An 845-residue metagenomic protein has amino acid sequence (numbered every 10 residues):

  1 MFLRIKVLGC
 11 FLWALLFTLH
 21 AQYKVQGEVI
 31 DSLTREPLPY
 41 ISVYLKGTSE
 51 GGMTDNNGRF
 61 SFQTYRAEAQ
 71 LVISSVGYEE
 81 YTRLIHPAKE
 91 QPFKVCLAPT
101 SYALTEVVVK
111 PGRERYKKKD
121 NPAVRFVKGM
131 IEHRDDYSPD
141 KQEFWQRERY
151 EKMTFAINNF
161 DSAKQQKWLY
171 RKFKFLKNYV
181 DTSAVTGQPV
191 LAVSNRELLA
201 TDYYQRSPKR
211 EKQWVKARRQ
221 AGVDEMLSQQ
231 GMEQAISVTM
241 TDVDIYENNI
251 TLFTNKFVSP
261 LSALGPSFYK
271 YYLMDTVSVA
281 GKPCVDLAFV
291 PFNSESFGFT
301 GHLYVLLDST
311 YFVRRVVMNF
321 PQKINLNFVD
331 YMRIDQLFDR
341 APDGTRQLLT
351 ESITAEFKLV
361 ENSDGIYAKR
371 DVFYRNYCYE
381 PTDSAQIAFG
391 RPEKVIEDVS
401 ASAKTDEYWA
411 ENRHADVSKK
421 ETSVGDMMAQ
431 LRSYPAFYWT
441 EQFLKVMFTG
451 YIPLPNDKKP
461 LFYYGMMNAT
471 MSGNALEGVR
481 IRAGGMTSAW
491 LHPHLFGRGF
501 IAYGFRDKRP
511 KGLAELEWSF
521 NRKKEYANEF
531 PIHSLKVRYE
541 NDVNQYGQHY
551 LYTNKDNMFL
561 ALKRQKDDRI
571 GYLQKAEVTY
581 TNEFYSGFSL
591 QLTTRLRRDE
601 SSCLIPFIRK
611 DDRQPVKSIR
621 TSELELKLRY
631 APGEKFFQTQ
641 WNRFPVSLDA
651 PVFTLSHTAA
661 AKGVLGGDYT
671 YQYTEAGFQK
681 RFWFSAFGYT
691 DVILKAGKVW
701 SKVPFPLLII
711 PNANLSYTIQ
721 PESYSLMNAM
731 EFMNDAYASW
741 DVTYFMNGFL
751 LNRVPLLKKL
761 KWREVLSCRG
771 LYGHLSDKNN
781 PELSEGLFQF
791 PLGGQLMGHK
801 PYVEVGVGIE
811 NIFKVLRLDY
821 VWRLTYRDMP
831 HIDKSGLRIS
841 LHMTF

Functional and structural regions predicted by a protein language model:
Y23-V25, S32-G47, R66: Short, ordered, surface-exposed loop/turn motifs in non-cytosolic proteins
V25-D31, G58, V95: A short, amphipathic beta-strand motif
I41-L45, L71, V109, R147 (+2 more regions): Hydrophobic beta-strand segments
L45-G47, Q70-R83: A short, solvent-exposed loop/turn motif at the edges and junctions of modular extracellular/periplasmic domains
S49-R59: Short, acidic Ser/Thr/Gly-rich low-complexity loop/linker segments typical of extracellular and cell-surface proteins
H86-G112: Extracellular beta-sheet/turn segments enriched in Thr/Pro/Gly and aliphatic residues
S101-Y102, V108, G112-C284, V290-G298 (+7 more regions): Structured extracytoplasmic
N255-F257, F389-F845: Exposed, low-structure sequence patches enriched in small/polar residues
